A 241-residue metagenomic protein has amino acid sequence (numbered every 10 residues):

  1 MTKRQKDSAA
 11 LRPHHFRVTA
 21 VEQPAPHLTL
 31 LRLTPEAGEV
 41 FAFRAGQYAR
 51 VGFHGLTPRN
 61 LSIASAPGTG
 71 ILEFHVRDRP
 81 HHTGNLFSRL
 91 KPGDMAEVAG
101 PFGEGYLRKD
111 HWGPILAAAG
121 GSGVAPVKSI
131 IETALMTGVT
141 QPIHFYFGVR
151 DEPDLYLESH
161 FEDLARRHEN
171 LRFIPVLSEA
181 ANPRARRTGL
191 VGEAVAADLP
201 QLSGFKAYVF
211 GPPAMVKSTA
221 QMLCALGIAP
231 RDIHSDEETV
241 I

Functional and structural regions predicted by a protein language model:
T2-D94, V149-D151, V176-A180: Ferredoxin-reductase
T2-K3, A9-A10, T83, D151-I241: Reductase modules of NAD(P)H-dependent flavoproteins
G46, G123, P212: Short, conserved phosphate/pyrophosphate- and ester-handling motifs at nucleotide-, phospho-/glycolipid
M95, P114, Q141-H144, N170-R172 (+2 more regions): Residues at the starts of beta-strands that form the adenosine-phosphate
G100-H111: A short, basic/flexible loop-to-alpha-helix module at the beginning of a structural domain
I115-V124: Short, glycine-rich nucleotide/cofactor-binding loops
P126-M136: Histidine-anchored nucleotide/phosphate-binding helix
